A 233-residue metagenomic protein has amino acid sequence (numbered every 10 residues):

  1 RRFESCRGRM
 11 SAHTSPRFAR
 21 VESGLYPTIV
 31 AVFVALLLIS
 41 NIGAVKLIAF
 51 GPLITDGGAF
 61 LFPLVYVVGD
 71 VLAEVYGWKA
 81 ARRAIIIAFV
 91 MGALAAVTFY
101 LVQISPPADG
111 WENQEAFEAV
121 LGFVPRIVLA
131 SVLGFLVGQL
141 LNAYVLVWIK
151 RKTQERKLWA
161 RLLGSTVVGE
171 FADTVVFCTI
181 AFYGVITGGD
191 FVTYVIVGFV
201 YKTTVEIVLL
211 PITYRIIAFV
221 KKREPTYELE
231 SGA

Functional and structural regions predicted by a protein language model:
S11-F89, A93: Hydrophobic transmembrane alpha-helices
G92-G110, S131, F135, Q139: Transmembrane alpha-helix/helix-exit interface in multi-pass inner-membrane proteins
L101-R126: Membrane-interface interhelical connector segments
K152-F171: Internal alpha-helical transmembrane segments of multi-pass membrane proteins
S165, T193-E206: Pore-lining and gate-forming transmembrane alpha-helices of multi-pass membrane transport proteins
T179-G189: Interfacial helix-loop-helix junctions of multi-pass membrane proteins
I217-A233: Short, highly charged, low-complexity non-transmembrane loops/tails of multi-pass membrane proteins
